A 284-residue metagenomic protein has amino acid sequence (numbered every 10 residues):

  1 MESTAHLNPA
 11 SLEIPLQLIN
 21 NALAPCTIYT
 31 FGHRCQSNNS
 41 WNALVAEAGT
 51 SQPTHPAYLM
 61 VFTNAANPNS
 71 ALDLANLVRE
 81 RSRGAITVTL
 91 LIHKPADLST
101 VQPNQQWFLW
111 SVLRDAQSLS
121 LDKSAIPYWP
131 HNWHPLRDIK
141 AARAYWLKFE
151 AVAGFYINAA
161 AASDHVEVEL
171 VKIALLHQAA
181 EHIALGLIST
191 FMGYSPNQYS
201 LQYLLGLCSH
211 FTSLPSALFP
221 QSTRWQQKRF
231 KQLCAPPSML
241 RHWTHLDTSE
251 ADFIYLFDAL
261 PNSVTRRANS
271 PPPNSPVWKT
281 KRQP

Functional and structural regions predicted by a protein language model:
M1-A22, S37-N104: Metal-dependent nucleotidyltransferase catalytic core
S3-T4, R79-A162: Conserved NTP/Mg2+-binding pocket subregion across the NTase superfamily
C26-F31: Short, hydrophobic-rich beta-strand element in sensory/regulatory alpha-beta domains
C35-Q36, N64-N69, A180, F211-L214: Short, charged/polar surface micro-motifs in flexible loops or helix N-caps
R137-A141, N158-A159, I188-P284: Long, charged low-complexity segments
R143-L147, V166, L170-V171, Q227: Short, solvent-exposed segments of well-ordered alpha helices
V171-N197: Hydrophobic alpha-helical packing segments in soluble, helical-rich domains
